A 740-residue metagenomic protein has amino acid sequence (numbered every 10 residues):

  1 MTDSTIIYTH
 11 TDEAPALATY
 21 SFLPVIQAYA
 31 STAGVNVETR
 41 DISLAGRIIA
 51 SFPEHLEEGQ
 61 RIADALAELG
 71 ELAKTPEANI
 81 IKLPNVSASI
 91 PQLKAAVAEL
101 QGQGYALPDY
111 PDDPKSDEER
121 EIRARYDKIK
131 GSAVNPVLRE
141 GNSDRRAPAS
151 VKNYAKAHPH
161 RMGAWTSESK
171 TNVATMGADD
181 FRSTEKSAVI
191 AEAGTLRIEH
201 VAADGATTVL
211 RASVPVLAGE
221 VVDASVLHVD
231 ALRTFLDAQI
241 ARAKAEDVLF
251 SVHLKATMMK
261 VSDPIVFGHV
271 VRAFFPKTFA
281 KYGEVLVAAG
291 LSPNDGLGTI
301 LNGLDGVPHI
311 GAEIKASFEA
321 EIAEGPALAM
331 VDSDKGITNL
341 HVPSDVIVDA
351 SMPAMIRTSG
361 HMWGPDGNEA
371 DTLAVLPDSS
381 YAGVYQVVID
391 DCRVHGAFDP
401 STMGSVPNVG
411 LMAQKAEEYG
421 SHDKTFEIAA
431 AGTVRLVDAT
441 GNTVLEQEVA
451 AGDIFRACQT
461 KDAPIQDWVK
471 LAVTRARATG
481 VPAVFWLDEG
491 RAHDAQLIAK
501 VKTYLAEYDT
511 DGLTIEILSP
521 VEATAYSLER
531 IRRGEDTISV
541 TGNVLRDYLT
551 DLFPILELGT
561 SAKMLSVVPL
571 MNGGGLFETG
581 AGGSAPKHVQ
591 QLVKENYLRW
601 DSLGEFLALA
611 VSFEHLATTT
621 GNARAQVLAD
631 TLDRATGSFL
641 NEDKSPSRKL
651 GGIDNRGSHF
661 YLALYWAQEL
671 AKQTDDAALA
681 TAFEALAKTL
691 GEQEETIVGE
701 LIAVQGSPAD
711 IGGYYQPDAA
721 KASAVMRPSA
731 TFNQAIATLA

Functional and structural regions predicted by a protein language model:
T2-G268, K277-K500, Y504, Y508-W666 (+2 more regions): Extended, well-ordered protein cores
Q626, A677-T681: Short, solvent-exposed positions on alpha-helices
A671-T674: Ligand-binding pocket scaffold of soluble enzyme catalytic domains
A680, I697-V698: Intrinsically disordered, low-complexity regulatory segments in eukaryotic proteins
A680-K688: Short, charged, amphipathic alpha-helical segments
V698-Y714: A glycine-biased, small/acidic residue-tolerant capping/turn segment at secondary-structure junctions
P717-A740: C-terminal accessory extensions/subdomains outside the catalytic/core fold
